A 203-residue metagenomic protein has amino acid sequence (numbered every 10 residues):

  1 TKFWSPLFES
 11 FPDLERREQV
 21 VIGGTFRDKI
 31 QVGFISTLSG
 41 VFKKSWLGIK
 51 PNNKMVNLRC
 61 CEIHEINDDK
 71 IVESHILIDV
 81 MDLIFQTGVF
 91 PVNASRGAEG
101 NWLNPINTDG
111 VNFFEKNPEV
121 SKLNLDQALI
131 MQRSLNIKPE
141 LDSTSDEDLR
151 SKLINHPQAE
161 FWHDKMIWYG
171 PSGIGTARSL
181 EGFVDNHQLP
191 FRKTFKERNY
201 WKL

Functional and structural regions predicted by a protein language model:
T1-L203: C-terminal and inter-domain tail/linker signature
